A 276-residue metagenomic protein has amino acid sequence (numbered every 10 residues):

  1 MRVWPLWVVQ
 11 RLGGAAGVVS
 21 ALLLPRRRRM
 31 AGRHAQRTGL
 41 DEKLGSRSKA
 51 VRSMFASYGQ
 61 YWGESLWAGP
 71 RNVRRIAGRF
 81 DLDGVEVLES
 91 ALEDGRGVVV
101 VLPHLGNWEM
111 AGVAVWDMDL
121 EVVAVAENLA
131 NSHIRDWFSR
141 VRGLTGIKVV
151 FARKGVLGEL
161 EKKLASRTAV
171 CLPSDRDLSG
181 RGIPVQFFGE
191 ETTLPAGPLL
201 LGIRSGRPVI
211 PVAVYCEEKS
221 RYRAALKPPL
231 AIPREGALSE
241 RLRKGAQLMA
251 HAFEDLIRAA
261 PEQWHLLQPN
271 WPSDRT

Functional and structural regions predicted by a protein language model:
M1-L102, D136-R140, L144: Membrane-anchoring hydrophobic helices of lipid-metabolizing enzymes
V3-L6, V125-E127, D175-G180: An N-terminal domain-start capping segment
S20, I76, V99, A126-E127 (+3 more regions): A generic structural signal for short
L23, T38-D41, R47-R52, S90-D94 (+2 more regions): Non-catalytic C-terminal accessory region of glycerolipid acyltransferases and related lyso-lipid remodeling enzymes
R28-R29, N128-S132, E191-P195: Active-site metal-coordination segments of metallo-dependent hydrolases
M30, E86, M110, W137 (+2 more regions): Short Gly/charged-rich anion-binding patches and loops
G78-D81, N131, V150-R153, E191-T192 (+1 more regions): A conditional alpha-helix N-cap/helix-loop micro-motif detector
D94-K154, G180-I183, C216: Catalytic core of membrane glycerolipid acyltransferases/transacylases, capturing the structured, soluble-facing
